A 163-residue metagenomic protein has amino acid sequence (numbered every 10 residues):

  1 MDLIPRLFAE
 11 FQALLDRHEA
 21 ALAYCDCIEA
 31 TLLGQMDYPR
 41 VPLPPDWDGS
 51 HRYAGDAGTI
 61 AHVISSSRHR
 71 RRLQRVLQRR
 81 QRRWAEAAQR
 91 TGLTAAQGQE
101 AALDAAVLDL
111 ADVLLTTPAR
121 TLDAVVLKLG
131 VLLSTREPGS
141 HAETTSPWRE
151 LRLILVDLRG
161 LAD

Functional and structural regions predicted by a protein language model:
M1-D163: Sequence/structural signature of long amphipathic alpha-helices that form protein-protein interaction faces
